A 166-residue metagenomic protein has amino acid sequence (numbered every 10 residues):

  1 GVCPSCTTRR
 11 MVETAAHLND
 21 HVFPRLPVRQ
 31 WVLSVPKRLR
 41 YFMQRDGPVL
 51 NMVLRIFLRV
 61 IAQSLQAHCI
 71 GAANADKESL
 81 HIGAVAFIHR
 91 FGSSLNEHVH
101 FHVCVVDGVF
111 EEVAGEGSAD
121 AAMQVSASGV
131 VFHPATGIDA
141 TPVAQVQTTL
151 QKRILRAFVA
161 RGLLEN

Functional and structural regions predicted by a protein language model:
G1-N166: Beta->alpha loop/short-helix hinge microenvironment recognizer with preference for catalytic Tyr/His contexts
